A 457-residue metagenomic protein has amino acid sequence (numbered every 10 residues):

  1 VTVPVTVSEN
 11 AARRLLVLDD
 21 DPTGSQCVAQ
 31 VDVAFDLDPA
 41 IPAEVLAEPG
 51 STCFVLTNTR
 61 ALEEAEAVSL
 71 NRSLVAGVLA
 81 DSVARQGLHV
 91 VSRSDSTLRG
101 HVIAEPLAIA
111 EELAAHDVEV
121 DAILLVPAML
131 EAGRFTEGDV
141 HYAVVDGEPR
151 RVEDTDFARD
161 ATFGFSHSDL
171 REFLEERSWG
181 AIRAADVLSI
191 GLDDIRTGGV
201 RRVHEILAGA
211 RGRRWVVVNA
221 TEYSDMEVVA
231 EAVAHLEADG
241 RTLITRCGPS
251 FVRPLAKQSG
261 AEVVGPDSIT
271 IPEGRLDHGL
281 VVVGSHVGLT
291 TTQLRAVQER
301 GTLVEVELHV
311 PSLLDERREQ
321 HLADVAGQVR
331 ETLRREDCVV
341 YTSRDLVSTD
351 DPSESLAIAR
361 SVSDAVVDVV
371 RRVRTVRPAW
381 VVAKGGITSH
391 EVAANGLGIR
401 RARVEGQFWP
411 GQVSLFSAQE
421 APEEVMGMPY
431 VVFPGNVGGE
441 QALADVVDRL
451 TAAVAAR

Functional and structural regions predicted by a protein language model:
T6-D19, Q26-A29, I41-V45, P49-S51 (+3 more regions): Cap/lid and interdomain-hinge subdomains that line or gate substrate/regulatory clefts in soluble alpha/beta enzymes
D21-G24, S94-A104, L130-A132, T221-D225 (+4 more regions): Gly/Ser/Thr-rich loops at beta-strand to alpha-helix junctions that form or flank small-molecule/cofactor-binding
C27-Q30, H101-E105, R134-V145, E227-A232 (+5 more regions): Short acidic, glycine/serine/threonine-rich loops at helix termini
V28-F54, D324-D337, V404-E424: N-terminal short beta-loop-beta anion/metal-coordinating cradle
V140-V325: Conserved, well-structured core segments that form the ligand-binding/active-site neighborhood of functional domains
C247-L276, E405-Y430, G435: Short, flexible loop segments at boundaries between secondary-structure elements
G327-G386: C-terminal structural cap/anchor segments
V366, R401, V413-R457: Structural signal for terminal/edge beta-strands and the immediately following C-terminal loop/tail that closes
